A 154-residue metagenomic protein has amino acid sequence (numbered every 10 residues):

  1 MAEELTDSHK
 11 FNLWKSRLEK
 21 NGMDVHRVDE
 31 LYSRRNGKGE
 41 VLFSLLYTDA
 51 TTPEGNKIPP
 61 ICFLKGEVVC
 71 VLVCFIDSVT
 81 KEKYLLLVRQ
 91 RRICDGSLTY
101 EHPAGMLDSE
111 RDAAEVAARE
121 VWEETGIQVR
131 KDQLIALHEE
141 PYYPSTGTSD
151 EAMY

Functional and structural regions predicted by a protein language model:
M1-E101, M106-W122, I127-Y154: N-terminal leader/linker segments that precede catalytic domains of diphosphate-processing enzymes
